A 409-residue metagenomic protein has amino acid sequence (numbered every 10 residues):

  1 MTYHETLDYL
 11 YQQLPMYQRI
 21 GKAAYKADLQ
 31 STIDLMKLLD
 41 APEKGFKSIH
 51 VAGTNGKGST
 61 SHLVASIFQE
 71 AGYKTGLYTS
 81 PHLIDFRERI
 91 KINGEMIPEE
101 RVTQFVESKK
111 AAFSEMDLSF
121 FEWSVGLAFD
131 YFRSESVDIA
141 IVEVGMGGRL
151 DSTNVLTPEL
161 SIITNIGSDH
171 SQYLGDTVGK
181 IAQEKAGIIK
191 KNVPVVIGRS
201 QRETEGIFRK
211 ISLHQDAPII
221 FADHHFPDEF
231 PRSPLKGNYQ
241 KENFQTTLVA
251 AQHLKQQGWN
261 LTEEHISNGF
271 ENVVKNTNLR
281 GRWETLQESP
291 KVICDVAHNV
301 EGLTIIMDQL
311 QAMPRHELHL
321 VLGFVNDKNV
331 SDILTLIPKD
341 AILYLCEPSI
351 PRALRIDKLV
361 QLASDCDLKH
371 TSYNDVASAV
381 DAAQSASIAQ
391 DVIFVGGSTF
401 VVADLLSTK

Functional and structural regions predicted by a protein language model:
M1-G53, T60, S66, E70-A71: Short functional linear segments
K22-L29, D34-K44, E70-L156: ATP-dependent carboxylate-amine ligase catalytic core
G45, S134, I139-V144, S152-I162 (+3 more regions): Nucleotide phosphate-binding/pyrophosphate-handling subdomain across enzymes that bind or process nucleotide phosphates
V64, R149-E159, L405-K409: Short Gly/Thr/Asp-enriched flexible loops that form oxyanion-binding sites at enzyme active sites
V64-Q69, F132, L254, A363 (+1 more regions): Hydrophobic alpha-helical packing residues
G148-L150, T157-D216: Conserved catalytic-core segment of NTP-binding enzymes
G198-I220, K291-C294, L334-V392: C-terminal helical cap/extension that packs against the catalytic core of soluble nucleotide-cofactor enzymes
S398: Active-site-proximal loop/hinge segments that shape catalytic or ion-binding/gating pockets
